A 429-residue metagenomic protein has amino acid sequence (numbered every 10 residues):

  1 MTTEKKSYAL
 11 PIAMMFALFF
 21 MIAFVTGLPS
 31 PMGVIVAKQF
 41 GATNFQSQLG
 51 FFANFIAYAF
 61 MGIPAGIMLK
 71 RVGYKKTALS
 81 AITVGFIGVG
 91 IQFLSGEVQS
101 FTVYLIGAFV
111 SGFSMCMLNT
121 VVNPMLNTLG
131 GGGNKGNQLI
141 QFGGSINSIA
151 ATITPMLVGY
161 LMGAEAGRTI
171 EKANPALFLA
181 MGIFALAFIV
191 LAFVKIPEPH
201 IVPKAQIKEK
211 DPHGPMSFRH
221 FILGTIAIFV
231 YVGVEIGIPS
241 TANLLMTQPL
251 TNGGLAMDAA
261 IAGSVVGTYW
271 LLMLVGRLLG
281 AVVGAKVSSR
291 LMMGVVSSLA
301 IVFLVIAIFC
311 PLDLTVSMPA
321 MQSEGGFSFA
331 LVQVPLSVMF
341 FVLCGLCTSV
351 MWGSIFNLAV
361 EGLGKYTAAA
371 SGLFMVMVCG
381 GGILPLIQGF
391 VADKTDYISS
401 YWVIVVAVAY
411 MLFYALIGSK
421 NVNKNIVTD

Functional and structural regions predicted by a protein language model:
L10-A42, N119-N123, I238-M246: Extracytoplasmic
P29-S30, M216-G267: Extracytoplasmic gate region of multi-pass secondary transporters
L49-I67, G267-L279, G380-I383: Central cavity-lining transmembrane alpha-helices of secondary-active solute carriers, predominantly the Major
F60-T102: Conserved MFS/SLC helix-loop-helix module at the cytosolic interface between two early adjacent transmembrane helices
T83-V98, L299-A330: C-terminal ends and interior cores of transmembrane alpha-helices in multi-pass membrane transporters/permeases
F101-L118, P319-M351: Hydrophobic core of transmembrane alpha-helices in multi-pass small-molecule transporters, especially MFS/SLC-type
M117-G131, T348-G364: Intracellular juxtamembrane helix-capping segments at the cytosolic ends of symmetry-related transmembrane helices
G136-K195: Helix-loop-helix hairpin linking two adjacent transmembrane segments in secondary transporters
